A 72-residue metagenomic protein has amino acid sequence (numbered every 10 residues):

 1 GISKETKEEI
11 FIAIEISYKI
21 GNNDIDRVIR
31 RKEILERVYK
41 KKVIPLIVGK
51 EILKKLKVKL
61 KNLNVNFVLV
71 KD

Functional and structural regions predicted by a protein language model:
G1-D24, V28-E33: Conserved catalytic cores of phosphodiester-cleaving nucleases, focusing on short active-site segments
R37-V38, V43-D72: Domain-level recognition of nuclease-like catalytic cores that cleave nucleotide substrates
